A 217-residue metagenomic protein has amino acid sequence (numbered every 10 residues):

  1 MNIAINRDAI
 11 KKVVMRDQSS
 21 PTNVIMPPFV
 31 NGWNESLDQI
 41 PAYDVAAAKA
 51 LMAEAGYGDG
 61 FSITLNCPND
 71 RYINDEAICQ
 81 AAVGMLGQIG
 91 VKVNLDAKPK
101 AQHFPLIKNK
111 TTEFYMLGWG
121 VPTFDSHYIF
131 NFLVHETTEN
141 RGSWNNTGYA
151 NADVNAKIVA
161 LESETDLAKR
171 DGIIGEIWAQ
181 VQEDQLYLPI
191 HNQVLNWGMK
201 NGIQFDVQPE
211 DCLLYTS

Functional and structural regions predicted by a protein language model:
N2-V30, N74-I78, V181-P189: Periplasmic-binding protein-like
I3, D8, K12, A46 (+6 more regions): Solvent-exposed, polar/charged alpha-helical surfaces in well-ordered, non-transmembrane soluble domains, broadly
A4-I5, D38-A46, Y72-Q80, K98-A101 (+2 more regions): Soluble non-cytosolic domains of exported or imported proteins
R7-I10, Q18-P21, V30-G32, D70-I73 (+3 more regions): Solvent-exposed loop/turn segments at secondary-structure junctions within structured extracellular/periplasmic domains
K12, A55-Y72, Y115-W119, E164-N201: Bilobed periplasmic-binding protein-like "clamshell/Venus-flytrap" ligand-binding domains
P21-E54, R71-E76: Structural transition elements
N31-A47, Y57, L106-K110, N131-S163 (+1 more regions): Short, solvent-exposed loop/beta-turn-alpha elements that line the ligand-binding surface or hinge of extracytoplasmic
I78, G84-T138, I173-I174, P189: Periplasmic binding protein-like
